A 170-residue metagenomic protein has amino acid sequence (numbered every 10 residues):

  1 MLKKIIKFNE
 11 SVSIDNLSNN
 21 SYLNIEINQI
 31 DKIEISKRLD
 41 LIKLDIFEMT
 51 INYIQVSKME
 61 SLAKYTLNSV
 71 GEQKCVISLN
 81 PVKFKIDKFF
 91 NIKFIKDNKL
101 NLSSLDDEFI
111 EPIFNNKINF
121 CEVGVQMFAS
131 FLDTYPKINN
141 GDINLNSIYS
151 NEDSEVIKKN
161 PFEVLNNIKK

Functional and structural regions predicted by a protein language model:
M1-N68, E72: A positional/architectural concept
M1-S18, N98-K170: Charge-rich, low-complexity linker and terminal segments
I30, R38-L41, N80, F84 (+3 more regions): Predominantly single-stranded RNA-binding modules in RNA-associated proteins
K37-L44, I77-K83, S130, K170: Short, intrinsically disordered, mixed-charge
N52, N91-I95, F131: Residues in well-ordered beta-strands of folded domains
S61-L100: Helix-adjacent hinge/juxtasegments
